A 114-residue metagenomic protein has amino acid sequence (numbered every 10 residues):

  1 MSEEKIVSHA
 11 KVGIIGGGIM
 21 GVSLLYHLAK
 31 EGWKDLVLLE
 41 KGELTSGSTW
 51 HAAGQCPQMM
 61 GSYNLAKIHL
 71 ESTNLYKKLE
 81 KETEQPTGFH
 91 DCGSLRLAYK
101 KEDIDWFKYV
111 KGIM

Functional and structural regions predicted by a protein language model:
M1-I6, T45: Short glycine/proline-centered loop/turn elements that form peptide/ligand docking sites
E4-M20, V37: Beta1/beta-strand and adjacent pyrophosphate-binding region of the FAD-binding site in flavoprotein oxidoreductases
E4-V7, K30, F89: Short, flexible hinge/linker loops that cap or flank conserved catalytic cores
I19, E43, K101-E102: Short, glycine/serine-rich, charged loops/turns that create anion-binding and catalytic segments at active sites
L28-A29, M114: Hydrophobic alpha-helical packing residues
A29-W50: Glycine-rich FAD pyrophosphate-binding loop
G54-M114: Dinucleotide-binding Rossmann-like beta1-alpha1 core, especially the glycine-rich loop that anchors the ADP
